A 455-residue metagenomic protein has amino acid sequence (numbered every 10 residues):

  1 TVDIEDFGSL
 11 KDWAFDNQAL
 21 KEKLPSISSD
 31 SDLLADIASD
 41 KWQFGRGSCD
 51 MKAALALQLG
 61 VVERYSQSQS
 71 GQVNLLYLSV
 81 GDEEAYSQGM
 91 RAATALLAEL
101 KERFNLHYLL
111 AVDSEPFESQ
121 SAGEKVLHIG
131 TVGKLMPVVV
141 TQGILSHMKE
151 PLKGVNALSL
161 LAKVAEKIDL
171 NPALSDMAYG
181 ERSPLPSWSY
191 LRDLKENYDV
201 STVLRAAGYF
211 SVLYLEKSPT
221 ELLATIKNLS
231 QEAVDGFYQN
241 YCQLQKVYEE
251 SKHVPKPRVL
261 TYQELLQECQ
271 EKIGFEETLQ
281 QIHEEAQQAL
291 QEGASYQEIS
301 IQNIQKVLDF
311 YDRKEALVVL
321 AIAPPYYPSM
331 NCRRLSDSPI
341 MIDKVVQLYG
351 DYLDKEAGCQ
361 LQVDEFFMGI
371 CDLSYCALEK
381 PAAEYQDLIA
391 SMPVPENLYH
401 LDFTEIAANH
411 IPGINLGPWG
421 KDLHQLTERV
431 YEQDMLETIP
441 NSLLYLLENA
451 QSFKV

Functional and structural regions predicted by a protein language model:
T1-R46, S68-V73: Acidic/His- and Gly-rich active-site-bordering loop/insert found across diverse amide/peptide-bond hydrolases
S28-D36, L135-V140, G413-D422: Active-site-adjacent bridging/hinge elements
I37-G130: Acidic/histidine-rich catalytic neighborhood of metal-dependent amide-processing enzymes
L59-Q67, K163-D169, L444-E448: Short glycine/serine- and small hydrophobic-enriched flexible loop segments
Q69-S70, H128-K134, Y198-L204, F310-R313 (+1 more regions): Short glycine/proline-enriched loop/turn "hinge" motifs that connect secondary-structure elements and lie
E84-Q88, E118-S121, S146-M148, E216-P219 (+2 more regions): Flexible loop/turn segments at secondary-structure boundaries
A98-Q302: Midchain, well-structured core segments that form catalytic/ion-binding scaffolds
K246-V455: An extended, acidic, His-containing surface patch that forms the Zn2+-binding/catalytic region of metallohydrolases
